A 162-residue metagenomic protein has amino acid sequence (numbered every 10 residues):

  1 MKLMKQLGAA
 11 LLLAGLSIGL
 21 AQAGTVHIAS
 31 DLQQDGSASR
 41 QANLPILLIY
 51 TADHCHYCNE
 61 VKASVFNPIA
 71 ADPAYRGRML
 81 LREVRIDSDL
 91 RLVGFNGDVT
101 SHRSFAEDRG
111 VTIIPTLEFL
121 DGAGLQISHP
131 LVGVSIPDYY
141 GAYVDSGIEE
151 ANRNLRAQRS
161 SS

Functional and structural regions predicted by a protein language model:
M1-A9: Bacterial N-terminal signal peptides that target proteins for export
G8-G19: Bacterial N-terminal signal peptides
A21-A23: Boundary at the C-terminal end of the N-terminal hydrophobic targeting segment
I28, A71-T100: Thiol-based oxidoreductase modules, predominantly thioredoxin-like and allied folds used for disulfide exchange
I28-P45: A short beta-strand-turn-helix
A42-C55: Short active-site neighborhood of thiol/selenol oxidoreductases, capturing the structured segment around
N59-A74: Typically the conserved alpha-helix immediately C-terminal to a functionally engaged Cys/Sec in thioredoxin-like
N67, S104-R153: Non-catalytic, surface beta->alpha helical segment in thiol-disulfide oxidoreductase systems
